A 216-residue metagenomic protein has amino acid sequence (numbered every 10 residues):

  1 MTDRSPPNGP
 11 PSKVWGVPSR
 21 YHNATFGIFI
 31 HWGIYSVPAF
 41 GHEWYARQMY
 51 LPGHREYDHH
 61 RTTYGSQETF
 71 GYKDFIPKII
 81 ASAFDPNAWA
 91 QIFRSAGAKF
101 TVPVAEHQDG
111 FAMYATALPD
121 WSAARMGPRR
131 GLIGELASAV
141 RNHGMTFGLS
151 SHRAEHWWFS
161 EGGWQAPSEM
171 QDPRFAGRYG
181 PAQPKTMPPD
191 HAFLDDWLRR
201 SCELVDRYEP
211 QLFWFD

Functional and structural regions predicted by a protein language model:
M1-D216: Mature catalytic domains of secreted/periplasmic carbohydrate-active enzymes
